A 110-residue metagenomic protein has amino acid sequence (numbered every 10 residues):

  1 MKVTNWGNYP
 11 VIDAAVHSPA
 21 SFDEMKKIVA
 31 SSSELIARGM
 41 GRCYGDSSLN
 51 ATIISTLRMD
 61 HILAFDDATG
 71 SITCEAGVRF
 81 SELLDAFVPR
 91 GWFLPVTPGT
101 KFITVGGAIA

Functional and structural regions predicted by a protein language model:
M1-T4: N-terminal regions that are enriched for targeting/export leaders and immediately downstream pro/stem segments
G7-F102: Glycine-rich N-terminal segment of FAD-binding domains in flavoprotein oxidoreductases, spanning the beta-loop-helix
A110: Short glycine- and basic-residue-enriched patches
